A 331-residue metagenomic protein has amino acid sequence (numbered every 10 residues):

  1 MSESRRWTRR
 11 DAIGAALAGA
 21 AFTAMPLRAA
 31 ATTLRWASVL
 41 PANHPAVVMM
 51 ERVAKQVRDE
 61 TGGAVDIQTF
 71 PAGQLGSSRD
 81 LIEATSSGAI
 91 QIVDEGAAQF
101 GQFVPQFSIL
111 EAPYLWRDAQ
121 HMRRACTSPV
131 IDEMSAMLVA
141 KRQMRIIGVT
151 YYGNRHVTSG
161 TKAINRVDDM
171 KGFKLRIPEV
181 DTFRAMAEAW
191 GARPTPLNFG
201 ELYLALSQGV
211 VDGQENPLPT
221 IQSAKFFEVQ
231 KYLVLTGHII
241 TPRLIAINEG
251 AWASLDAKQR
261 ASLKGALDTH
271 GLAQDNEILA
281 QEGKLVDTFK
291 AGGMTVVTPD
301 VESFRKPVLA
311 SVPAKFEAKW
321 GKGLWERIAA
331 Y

Functional and structural regions predicted by a protein language model:
S2-W7, I13-F22, A30-H121, P129-Y331: N-terminal secretory/targeting leader peptides
